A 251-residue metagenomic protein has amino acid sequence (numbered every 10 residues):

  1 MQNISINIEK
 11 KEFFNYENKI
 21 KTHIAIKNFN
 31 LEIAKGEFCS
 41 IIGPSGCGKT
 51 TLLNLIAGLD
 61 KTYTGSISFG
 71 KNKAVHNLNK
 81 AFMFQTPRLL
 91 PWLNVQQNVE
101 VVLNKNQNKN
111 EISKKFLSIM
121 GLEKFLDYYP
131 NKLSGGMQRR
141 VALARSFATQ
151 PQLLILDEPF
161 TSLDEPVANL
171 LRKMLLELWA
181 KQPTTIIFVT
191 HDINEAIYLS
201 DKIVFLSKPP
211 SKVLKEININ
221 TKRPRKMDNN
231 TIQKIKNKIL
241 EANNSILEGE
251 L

Functional and structural regions predicted by a protein language model:
I42-P44: The feature captures the beta-strand-to-loop junction immediately N-terminal to the Walker
A57: Helix-to-loop junction immediately C-terminal to a conserved catalytic motif
T64-H76: Conserved ABC transporter NBD signature motif
N108-M120: ABC nucleotide-binding domain "signature" region
Y128-N131, T149: Conserved signature/switch motifs of ABC ATPase nucleotide-binding domains
L143: Hydrophobic anchor residue at the start of the ABC signature
L154-D157: Catalytic Walker B motif of ABC-type/P-loop ATPase nucleotide-binding domains
